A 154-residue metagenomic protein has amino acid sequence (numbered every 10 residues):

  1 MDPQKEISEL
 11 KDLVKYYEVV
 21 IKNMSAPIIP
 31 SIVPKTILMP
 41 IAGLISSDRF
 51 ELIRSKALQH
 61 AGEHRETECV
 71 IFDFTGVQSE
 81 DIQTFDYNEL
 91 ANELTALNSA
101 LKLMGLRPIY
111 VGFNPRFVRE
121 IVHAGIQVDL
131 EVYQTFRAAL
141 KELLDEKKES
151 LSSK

Functional and structural regions predicted by a protein language model:
M1-P27: Long, leucine- and charge-enriched amphipathic alpha-helices that form heptad-repeat coiled-coil/leucine-zipper-like
P27-R54: STAS-typified acidic loop motif
S47-V70: A short, well-ordered alpha-helical element
D48-L52, F85-E89, E131: Alpha-helix N-cap and loop-to-helix initiation/capping positions
T67-S79: Short acidic catalytic loops
V77-H123: Amphipathic alpha-helical interaction surfaces in cytosolic regulatory modules
D129-A139: Short acidic-hydrophobic, aromatic-tinged amphipathic segments that line or gate anion-handling sites
K141-K154: Short, charged, intrinsically disordered terminal tails
